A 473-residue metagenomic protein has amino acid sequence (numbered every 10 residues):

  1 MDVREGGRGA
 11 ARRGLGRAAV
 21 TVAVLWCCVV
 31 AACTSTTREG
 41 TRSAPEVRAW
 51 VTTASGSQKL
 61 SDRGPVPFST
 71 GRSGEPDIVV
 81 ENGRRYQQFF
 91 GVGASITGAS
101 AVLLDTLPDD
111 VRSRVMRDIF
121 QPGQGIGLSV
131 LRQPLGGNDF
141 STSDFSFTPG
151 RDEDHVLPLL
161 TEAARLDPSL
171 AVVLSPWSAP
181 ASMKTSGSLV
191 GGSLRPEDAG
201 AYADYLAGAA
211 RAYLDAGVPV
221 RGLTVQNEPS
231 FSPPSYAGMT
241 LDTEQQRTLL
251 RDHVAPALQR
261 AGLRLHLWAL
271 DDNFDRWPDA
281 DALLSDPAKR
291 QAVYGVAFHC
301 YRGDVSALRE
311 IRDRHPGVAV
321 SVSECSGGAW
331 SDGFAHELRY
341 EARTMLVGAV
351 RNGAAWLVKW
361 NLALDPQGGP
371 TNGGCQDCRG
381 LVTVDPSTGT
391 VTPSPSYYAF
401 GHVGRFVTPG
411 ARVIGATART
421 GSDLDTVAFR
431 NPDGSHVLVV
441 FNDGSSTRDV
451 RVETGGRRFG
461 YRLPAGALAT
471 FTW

Functional and structural regions predicted by a protein language model:
D2-E39: Secretory targeting and sorting signals
C33-G222, F231, R247-D281, S285-A292 (+6 more regions): Non-catalytic accessory regions flanking glycosidase/transglycosidase catalytic cores in CAZymes
T106-L107, A237-G238, G333-H336: Short, solvent-exposed loop/turn segments at secondary-structure boundaries
Q226: Function-critical acidic carboxylates
A292-R302, S331-L346: Extracellular glycoside hydrolase catalytic/binding regions
S321-S323: Active-site neighborhood of phospho(di)ester-bond hydrolases with catalytic His/Asp-centered motifs
G327-W330, D365-P366: Short gly/pro/ser/thr-enriched loop/turn and capping motifs at secondary-structure boundaries
A342-M345, G373-D385: Acidic, Ser/Thr-rich peripheral helices and adjacent loops at domain boundaries
